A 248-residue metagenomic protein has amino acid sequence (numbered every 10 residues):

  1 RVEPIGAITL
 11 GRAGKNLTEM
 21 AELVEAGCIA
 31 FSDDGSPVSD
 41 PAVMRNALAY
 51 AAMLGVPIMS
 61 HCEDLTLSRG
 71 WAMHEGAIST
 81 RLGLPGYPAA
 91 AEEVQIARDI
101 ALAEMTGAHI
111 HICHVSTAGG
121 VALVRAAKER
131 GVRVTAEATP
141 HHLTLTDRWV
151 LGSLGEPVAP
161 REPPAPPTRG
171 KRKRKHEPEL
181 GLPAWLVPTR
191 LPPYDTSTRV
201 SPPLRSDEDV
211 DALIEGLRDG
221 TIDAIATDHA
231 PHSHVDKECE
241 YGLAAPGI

Functional and structural regions predicted by a protein language model:
R1-K15: Metal-cofactor-binding active-site regions of metalloenzymes
K15-I225: Histidine/acidic residue-rich metal-binding segments in metalloenzymes
L84, P231, I248: Gly/Ser/Thr-rich helix-start
E92, L243-I248: Gly/Ser/Thr-rich active-site loops/lids in small-molecule metabolic enzymes that frequently grip phosphoryl groups
T227-V235: Active-site anion/phosphate-binding pocket segments in diverse small-molecule metabolic enzymes
H234-L243: Basic, amphipathic juxtamembrane/active-site segments that coordinate anionic phosphate or diphosphate groups
